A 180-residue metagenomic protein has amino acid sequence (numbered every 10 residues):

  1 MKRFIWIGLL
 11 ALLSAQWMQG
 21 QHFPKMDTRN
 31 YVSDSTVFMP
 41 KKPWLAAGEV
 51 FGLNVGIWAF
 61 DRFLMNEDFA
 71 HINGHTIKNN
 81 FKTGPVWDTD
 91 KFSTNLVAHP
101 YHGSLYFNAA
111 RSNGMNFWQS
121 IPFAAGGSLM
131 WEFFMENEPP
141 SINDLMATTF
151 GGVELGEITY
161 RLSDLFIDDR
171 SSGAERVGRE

Functional and structural regions predicted by a protein language model:
M1-H22: Bacterial Sec-dependent N-terminal signal peptides
W17-V97, H102-G103, F107, R111-F117 (+1 more regions): N-terminal targeting leaders of membrane proteins
G56-D61, A110, M130-F134, L155-S163: Alpha-helical membrane-inserting segments
H102-G103, M135-D164: Alpha-helical transmembrane segments that form the membrane-embedded catalytic/substrate-binding core of multi-pass
G114, E138, S163-S171: Membrane-interfacial segments
F117-N137, T149-V153: Small-polar-interrupted transmembrane alpha-helices in polytopic inner-membrane proteins
D169-R179: Extended amphipathic alpha-helical segments with heptad-repeat/coiled-coil character used for oligomerization, fusion
